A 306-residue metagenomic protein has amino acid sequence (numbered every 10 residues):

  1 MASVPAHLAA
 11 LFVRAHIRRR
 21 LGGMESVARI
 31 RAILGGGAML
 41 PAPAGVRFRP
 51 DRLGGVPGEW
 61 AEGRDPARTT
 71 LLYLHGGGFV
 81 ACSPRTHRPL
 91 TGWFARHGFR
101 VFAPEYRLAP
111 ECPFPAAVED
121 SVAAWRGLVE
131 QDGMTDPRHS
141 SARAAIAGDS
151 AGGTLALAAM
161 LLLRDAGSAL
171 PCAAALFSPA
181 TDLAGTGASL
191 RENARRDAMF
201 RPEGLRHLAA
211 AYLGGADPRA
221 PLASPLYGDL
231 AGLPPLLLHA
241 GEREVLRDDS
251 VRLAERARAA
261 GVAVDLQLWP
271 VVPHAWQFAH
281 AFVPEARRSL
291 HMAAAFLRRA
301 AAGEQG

Functional and structural regions predicted by a protein language model:
M1-A61, A302-G306: A glycine/proline-hinged amphipathic helix-loop "lid/cap" segment that gates access to hydrophobic ligand pockets
A44-G306: Alpha/beta-hydrolase superfamily serine-hydrolase fold, recognizing
